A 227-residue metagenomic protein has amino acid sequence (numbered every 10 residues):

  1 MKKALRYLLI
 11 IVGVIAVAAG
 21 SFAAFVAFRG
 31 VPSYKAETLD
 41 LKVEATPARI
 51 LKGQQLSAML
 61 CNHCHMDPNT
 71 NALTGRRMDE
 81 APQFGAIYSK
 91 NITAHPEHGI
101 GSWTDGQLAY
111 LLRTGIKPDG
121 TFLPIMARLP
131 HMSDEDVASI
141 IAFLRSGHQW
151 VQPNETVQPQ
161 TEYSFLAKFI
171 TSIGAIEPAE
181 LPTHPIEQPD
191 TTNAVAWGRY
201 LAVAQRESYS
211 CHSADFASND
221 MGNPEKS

Functional and structural regions predicted by a protein language model:
K2-A36: N-terminal type II signal-anchor transmembrane helix that functions as the membrane-insertion/stop-transfer segment
A23-A27, T104-K117, R128-N154: C-terminal capping alpha-helices of c-type cytochrome domains
F28, E155-P185: Alpha-helical membrane-targeting segments
V31-S57, I173-V203: Electrostatic cytochrome c docking/interface patches
E44, N69-D105, F122-S133, Q160-T171 (+1 more regions): Gly/Gly-Pro-rich "capping" loops immediately C-terminal to redox-active cysteine motifs in periplasmic/lumenal
I50, G99, T114, G120 (+4 more regions): Interaction-mediating elements
G53, A58-P68, L108, I140 (+3 more regions): The canonical Cys-X-X-Cys-His
S164, P185-E187, Y200, S210-D220: Extended amphipathic alpha-helical interaction segments
